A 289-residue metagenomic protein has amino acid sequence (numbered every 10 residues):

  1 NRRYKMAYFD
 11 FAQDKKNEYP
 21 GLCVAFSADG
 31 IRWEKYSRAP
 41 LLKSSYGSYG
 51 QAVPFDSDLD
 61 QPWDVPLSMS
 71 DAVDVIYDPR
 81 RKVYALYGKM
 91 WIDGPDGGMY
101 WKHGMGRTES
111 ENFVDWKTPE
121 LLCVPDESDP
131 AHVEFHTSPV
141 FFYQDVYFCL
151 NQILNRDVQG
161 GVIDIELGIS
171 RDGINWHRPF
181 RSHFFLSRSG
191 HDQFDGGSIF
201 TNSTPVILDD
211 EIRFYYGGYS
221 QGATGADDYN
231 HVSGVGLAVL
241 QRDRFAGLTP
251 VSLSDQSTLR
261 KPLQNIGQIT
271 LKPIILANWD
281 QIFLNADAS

Functional and structural regions predicted by a protein language model:
N1-S289: Carbohydrate-active catalytic/glycan-binding domains of CAZyme proteins, especially the secreted or lumenal ectodomains
